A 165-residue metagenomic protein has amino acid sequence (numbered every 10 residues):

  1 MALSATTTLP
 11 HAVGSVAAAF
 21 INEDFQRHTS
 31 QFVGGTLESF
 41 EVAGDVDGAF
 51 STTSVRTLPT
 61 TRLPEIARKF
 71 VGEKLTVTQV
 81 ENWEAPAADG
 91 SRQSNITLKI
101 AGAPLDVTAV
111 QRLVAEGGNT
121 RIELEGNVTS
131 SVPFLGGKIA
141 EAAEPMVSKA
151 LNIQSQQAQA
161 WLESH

Functional and structural regions predicted by a protein language model:
M1, T36, L75, L105-V107: Residues that act as N-cap/strand-start positions at coil-to-secondary-structure junctions
M1-E65: Hydrophobic ligand-binding cavity/cleft-lining segments
H11-G14, S30-Q31, F40-F50, L75 (+4 more regions): Subset-of-secretome marker
V16-F20, L124, A158: Hydrophobic pocket/interface hotspot
H28-G35, A87-G90, A103-L105: Short secondary-structure junctions
F40-I96: Glycine-rich portal/gate segments that line the openings of hydrophobic small-molecule binding cavities
F50-T53, V77, N82, S91-E144: Beta-strand/loop substructures that line and gate deep hydrophobic ligand-binding cavities in soluble
G72, E84-A85, G136-H165: A conserved amphipathic terminal alpha-helix motif
